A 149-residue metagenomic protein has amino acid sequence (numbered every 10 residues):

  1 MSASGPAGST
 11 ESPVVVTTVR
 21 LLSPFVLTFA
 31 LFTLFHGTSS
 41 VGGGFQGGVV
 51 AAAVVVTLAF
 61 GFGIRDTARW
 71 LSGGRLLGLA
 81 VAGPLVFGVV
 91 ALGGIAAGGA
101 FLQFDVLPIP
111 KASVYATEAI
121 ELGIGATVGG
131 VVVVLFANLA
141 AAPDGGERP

Functional and structural regions predicted by a protein language model:
S2-V14, R69: Cytosolic juxtamembrane amphipathic/interface segments immediately preceding and feeding into a transmembrane helix
L22-G37: Short, hydrophobic/aliphatic alpha-helical segments
T38-A51: Short, non-helical or kinked segments that cap or interrupt transmembrane helices
A53-A59, L122-V134: Hydrophobic cores of alpha-helical transmembrane segments in multi-pass inner/ER membrane proteins, independent
G63-A68, A91-V106, V134: Transmembrane alpha-helix boundary signature
G78-G93: Hydrophobic alpha-helical membrane-insertion segments
P108-L122: Short aromatic-rich membrane-water interface segments that cap or initiate transmembrane helices in multi-pass membrane
A142-P149: Cytoplasmic juxtamembrane regions at transmembrane-helix boundaries
